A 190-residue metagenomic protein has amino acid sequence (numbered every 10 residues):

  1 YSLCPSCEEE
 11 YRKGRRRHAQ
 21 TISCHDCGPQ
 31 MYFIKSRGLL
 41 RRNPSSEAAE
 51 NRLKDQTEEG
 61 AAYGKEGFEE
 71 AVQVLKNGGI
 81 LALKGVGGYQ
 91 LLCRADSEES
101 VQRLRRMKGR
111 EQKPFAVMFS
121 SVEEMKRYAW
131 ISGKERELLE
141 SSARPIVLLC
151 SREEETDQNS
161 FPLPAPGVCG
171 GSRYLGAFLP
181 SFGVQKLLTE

Functional and structural regions predicted by a protein language model:
Y1-N43, T57-E190: Active-site-adjacent structural elements in enzyme catalytic cores
R42-K54: Short, low-complexity, intrinsically disordered N-terminal modules that encode targeting/processing signals
